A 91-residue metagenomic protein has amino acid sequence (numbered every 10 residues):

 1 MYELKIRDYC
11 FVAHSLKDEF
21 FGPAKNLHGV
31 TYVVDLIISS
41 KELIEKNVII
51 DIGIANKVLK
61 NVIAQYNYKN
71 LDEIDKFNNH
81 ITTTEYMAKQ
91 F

Functional and structural regions predicted by a protein language model:
M1-Q90: Charge-rich, low-complexity N-terminal segments
